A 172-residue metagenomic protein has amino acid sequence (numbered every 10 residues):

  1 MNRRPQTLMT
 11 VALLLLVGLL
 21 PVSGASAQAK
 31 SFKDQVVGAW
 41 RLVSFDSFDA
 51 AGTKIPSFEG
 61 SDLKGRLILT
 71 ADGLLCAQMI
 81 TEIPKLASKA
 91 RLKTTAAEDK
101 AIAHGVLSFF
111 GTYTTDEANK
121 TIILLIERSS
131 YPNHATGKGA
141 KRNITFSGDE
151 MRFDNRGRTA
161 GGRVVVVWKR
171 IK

Functional and structural regions predicted by a protein language model:
M1-A12: Bacterial N-terminal signal peptides that target proteins for export
T10-P21: Bacterial N-terminal signal peptides
V22-K172: Lipid interaction determinants
